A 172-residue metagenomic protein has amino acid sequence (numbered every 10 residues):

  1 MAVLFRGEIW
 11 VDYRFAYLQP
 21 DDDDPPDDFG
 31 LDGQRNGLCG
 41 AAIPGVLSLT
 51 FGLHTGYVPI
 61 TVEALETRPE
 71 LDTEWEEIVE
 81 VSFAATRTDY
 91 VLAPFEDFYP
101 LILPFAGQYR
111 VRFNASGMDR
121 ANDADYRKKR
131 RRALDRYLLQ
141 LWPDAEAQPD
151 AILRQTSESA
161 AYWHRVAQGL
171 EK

Functional and structural regions predicted by a protein language model:
M1-E74, R120-K172: Primarily secretory-pathway and cell-envelope proteins
I43, P104-G107: Short, well-ordered loop/turn elements at secondary-structure boundaries
L71-F105: Extended, solvent-exposed segments with strong compositional bias
G107-D119: Internal, hydrophobic beta-strand segments that form the core of beta-sheet-rich folds
